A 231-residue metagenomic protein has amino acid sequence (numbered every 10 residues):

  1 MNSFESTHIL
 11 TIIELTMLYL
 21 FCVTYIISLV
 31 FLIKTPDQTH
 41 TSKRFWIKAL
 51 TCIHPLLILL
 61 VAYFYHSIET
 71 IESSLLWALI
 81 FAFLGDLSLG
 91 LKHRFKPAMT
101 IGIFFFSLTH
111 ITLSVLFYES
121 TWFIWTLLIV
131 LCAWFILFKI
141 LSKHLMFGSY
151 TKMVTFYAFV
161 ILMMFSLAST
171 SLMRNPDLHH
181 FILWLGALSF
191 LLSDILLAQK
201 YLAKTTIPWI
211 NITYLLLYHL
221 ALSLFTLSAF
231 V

Functional and structural regions predicted by a protein language model:
N2-V231: Polytopic alpha-helical membrane-helix bundles and their juxtamembrane interface segments in multi-pass membrane
